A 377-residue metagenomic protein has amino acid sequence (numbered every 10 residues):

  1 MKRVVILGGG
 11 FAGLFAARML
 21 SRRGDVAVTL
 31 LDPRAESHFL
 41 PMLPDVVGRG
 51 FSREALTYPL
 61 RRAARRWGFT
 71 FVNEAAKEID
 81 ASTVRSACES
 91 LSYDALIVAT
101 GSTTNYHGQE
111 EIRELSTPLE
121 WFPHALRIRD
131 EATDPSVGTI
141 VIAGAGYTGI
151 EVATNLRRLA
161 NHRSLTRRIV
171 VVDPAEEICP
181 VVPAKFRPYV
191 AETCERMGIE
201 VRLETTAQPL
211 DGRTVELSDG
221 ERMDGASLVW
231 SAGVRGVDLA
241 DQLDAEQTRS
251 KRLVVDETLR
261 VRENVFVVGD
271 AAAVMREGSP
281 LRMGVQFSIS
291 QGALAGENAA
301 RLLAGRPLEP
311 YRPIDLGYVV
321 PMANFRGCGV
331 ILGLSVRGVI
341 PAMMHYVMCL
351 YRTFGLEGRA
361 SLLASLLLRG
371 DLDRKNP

Functional and structural regions predicted by a protein language model:
M1-F69, I150-V182, V229: Beta1-alpha1 glycine-rich phosphate/pyrophosphate-binding loop at the start of Rossmann-like nucleotide-binding domains
M1-R3, R66-V141, V229: FAD-binding core/adjacent interface of flavoenzyme oxidoreductases
V28, L96, I140, R168-I169 (+2 more regions): Hydrophobic/aromatic residues located in beta-strands of well-ordered beta-sheets within soluble catalytic
L31, A143, V172, V268-G269: Active-site flanking residues adjacent to catalytic metal/cofactor-binding acidic residues
F69-D80, V84, L91, N161-E257 (+1 more regions): A Rossmann-like FAD-binding core segment of flavoenzymes
R113-S136, T214, R222-S290: FAD-site-proximal beta/loop scaffold in flavoenzymes
T139-V182, Y189, E200-R202, M283-N298 (+2 more regions): Rossmann-like dinucleotide-binding core of oxidoreductases
Q291, G296-P377: C-terminal, flexible cofactor-proximal segment of oxidoreductases
